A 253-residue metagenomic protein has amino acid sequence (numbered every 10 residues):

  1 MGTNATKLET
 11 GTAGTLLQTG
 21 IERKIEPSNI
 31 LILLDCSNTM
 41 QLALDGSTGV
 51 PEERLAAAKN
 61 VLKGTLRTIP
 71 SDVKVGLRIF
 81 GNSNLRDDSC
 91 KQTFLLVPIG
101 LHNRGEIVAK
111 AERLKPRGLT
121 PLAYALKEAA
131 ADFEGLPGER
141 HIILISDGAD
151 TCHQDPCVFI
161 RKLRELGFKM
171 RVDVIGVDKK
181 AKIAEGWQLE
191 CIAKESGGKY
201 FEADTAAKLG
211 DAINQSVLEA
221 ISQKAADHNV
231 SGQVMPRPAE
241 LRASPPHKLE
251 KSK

Functional and structural regions predicted by a protein language model:
M1-T48, V97-L101, K127: Acidic, polar low-complexity linker/tail segments
T19-G20, A43-L55, G64-T65, F94-P98 (+4 more regions): Second-shell loop/turn segments in exported
P27-N29, S71-V75, G135-H141, L166-D173 (+1 more regions): Loop/turn elements at helix/coil->beta-strand transitions in domains of secreted/extracellular proteins
L34-S37, A58, L77, A129 (+4 more regions): DG-centered beta-turn motif at the end of beta-strands
L42-L44, D72-K110, A131-L136, H153-P156 (+1 more regions): Short beta-strand-loop
E52-D72, L77: An active-site-proximal "capping" alpha-helix that borders the catalytic cofactor pocket
R113-L114, G148-E195, E202-D204, K208-A212: VWA/integrin I-like adhesion module and closely mimicked acidic/polar interface patches used
Y200-K253: C-terminal "exit" segments of structured domains
